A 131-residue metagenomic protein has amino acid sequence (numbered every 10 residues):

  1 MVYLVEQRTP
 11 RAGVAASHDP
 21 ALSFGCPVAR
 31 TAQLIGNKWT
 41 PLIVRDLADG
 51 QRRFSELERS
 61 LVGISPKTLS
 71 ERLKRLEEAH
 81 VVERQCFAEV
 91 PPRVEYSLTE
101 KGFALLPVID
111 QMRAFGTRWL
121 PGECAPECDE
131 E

Functional and structural regions predicted by a protein language model:
Y3-A12, A104-E131: Amphipathic alpha-helical dimerization/coiled-coil segments that flank or bridge DNA-binding/regulatory modules
Q7, A12-A16, A21-L22, T31-L34 (+1 more regions): Short, contiguous, well-ordered secondary-structure segments
D19-T68, A79, E89, E95-S97 (+2 more regions): N-terminal helix-turn-helix DNA-binding core of bacterial DNA-binding proteins
R72: Residues within the DNA-recognition helix of helix-turn-helix
R75: Alpha-helical DNA-recognition elements
C86: Extracytosolic and intramembrane catalytic regions of membrane-associated proteins in envelope/secretory systems
